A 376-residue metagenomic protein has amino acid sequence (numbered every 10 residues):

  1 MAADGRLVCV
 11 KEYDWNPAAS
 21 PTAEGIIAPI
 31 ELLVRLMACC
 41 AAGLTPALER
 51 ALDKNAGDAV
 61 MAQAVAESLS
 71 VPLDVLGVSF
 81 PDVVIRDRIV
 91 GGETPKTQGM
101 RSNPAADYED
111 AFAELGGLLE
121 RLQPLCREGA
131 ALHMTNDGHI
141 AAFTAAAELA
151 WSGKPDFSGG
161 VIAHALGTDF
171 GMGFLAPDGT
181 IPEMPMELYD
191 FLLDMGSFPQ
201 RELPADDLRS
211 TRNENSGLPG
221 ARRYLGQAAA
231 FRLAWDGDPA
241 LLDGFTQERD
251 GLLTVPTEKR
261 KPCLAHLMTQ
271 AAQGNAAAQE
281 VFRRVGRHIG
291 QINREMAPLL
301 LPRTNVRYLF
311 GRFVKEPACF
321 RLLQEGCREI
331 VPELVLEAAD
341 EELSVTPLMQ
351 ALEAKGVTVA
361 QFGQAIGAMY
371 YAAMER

Functional and structural regions predicted by a protein language model:
M1, G5-W15, K96-Y108, L149-A229: Glycine-rich phosphate-binding loop of actin/hexokinase-like ATP-binding domains
E12-D14, E214-R284, H288-G290, P302 (+2 more regions): A mobile "lid/hinge" subdomain adjacent to the ATP/sugar-phosphate binding pocket shared across diverse ATP-dependent
E12-E31, A47-G160, M186-E187, D194-S197 (+1 more regions): Glycine-rich phosphate-binding loop and adjoining helix at the ATP-binding site of ATP-dependent phosphoryl-transfer
L33-A51, D58-A62, E280-R303, Y371 (+1 more regions): Phosphate/ATP-binding catalytic cores across multiple sugar-kinase/actin-like superfamilies, primarily ASKHA
G57-P72, T257-A265, T269, L352-G356: Intrinsically disordered, low-complexity acidic Ser/Thr-rich regulatory segments
L76-D82, L166-T168, T304-A318: Glycine-rich beta-strand-to-loop/alpha-helix junction loops that act as flexible
R127-L132, F310, R321-I366: Conserved phosphate-binding/catalytic loops in two-lobed NTP-binding clefts
T168-F170, G367-R376: Extended, charge-rich low-complexity interaction segments
